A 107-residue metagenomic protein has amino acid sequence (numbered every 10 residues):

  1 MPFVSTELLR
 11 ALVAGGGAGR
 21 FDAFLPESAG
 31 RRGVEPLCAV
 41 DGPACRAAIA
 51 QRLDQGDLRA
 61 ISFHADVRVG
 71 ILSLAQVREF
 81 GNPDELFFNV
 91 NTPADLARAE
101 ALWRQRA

Functional and structural regions predicted by a protein language model:
P2-S5, D41: Hydrophobic/aromatic residue at the end of a short beta strand that borders the catalytic acidic motif
V4-R32: Conserved donor-nucleotide/metal-binding helix-loop-beta segment in metal-dependent transferases, i.e., the alpha-helix
L8, A44-C45, Q76, D95: Short, well-ordered alpha-helical scaffold segment located in the soluble/lumenal catalytic or ligand-binding core
D22-A44, I61: Short beta-strand-to-loop element that shapes/binds the nucleotide-sugar donor at the catalytic cleft/hinge
A44-D54, E100-W103: Aromatic-glycine-rich donor-binding/catalytic loop that engages nucleotide-sugar donors across glycosyltransferases
L58-A107: Conserved alpha/beta core of the MobA/IspD/sugar-nucleotide pyrophosphorylase nucleotidyltransferase superfamily
